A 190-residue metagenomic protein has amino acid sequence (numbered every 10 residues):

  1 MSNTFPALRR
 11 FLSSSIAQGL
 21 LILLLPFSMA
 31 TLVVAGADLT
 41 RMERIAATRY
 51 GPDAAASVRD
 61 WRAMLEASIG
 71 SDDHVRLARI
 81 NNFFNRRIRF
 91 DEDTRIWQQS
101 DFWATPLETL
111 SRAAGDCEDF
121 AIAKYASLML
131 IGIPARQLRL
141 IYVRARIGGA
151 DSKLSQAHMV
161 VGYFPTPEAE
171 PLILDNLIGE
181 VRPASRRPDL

Functional and structural regions predicted by a protein language model:
S2-F5, R9, F27-L190: A structural boundary/capping signal
R10-S15: N-terminal Sec-pathway targeting helices
A17-A30: Bacterial N-terminal signal peptides
